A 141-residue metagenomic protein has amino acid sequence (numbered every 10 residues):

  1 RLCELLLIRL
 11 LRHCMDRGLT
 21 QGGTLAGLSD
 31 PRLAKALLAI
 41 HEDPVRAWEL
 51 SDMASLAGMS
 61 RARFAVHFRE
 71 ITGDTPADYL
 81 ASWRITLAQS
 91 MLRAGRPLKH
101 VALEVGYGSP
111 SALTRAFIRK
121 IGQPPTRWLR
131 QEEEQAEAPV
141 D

Functional and structural regions predicted by a protein language model:
R1-L2, D16, A62-A65, D78: Short acidic/polar alpha-helix capping motifs at helix-coil junctions
R1-L38: An amphipathic alpha-helical interaction segment
L10-C14, F68, L92: Hydrophobic recognition helices of helix-based DNA-binding modules
L25-L28, P76, P125: Short clusters of hydrophobic/aromatic residues that line enzyme substrate/ligand-binding pockets
K35-E42, A47-D52, M59-S60, R69-S111 (+2 more regions): Terminal helix-turn-helix DNA-binding modules in bacterial transcription factors
F64, F68, A112-L113, F117: Short hydrophobic/aromatic patch on the recognition helix
